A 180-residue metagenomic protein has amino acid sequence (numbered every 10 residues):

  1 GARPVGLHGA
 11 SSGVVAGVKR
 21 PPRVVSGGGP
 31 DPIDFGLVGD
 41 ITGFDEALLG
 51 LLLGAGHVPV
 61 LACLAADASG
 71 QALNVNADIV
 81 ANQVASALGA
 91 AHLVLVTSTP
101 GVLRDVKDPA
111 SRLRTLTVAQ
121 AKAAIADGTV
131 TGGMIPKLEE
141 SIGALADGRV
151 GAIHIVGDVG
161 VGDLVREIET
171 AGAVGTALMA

Functional and structural regions predicted by a protein language model:
G1-A180: C-terminal catalytic "cap/lid" subdomain
